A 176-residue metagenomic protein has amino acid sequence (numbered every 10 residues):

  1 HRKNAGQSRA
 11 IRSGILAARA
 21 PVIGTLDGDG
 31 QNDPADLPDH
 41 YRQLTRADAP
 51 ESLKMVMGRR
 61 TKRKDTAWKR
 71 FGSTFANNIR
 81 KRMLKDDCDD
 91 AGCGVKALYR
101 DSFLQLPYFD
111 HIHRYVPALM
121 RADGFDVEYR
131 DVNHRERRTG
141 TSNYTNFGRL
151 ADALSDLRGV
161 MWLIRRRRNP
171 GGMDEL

Functional and structural regions predicted by a protein language model:
R2-A17, V22-T25, P34-R114, R135-W162 (+1 more regions): Acceptor/aglycone-binding surface of glycosyltransferases and processive sugar-polymer synthases
Y108, I112, A118-R135: Catalytic donor-sugar/metal-binding loop of nucleotide-sugar-dependent glycosyltransferases
R167-L176: Juxtamembrane C-terminal module of membrane proteins
